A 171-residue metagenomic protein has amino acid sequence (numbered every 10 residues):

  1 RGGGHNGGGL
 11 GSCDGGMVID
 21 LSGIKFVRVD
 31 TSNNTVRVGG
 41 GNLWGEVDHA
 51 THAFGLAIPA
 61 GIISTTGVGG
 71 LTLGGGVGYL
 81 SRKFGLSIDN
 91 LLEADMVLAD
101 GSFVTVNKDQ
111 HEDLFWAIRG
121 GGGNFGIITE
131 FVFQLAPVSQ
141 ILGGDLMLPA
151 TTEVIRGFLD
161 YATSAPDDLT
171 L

Functional and structural regions predicted by a protein language model:
R1-G2, I19, V29, V38 (+4 more regions): General beta-strand structural signal in soluble alpha/beta enzymes
R1-K25, V38-G40: Glycine-rich N-terminal segment of FAD-binding domains in flavoprotein oxidoreductases, spanning the beta-loop-helix
N6-G8, G45-E46, T66-V68, L135-P137: Flexible loop/turn segments at secondary-structure boundaries
L10-C13, V29-T31, H52, G85-N90 (+2 more regions): Extracellular/periplasmic catalytic domains that process cell-envelope and extracellular macromolecules
S12-G23, D48-L56, G76-R82, F133-L135: A glycine- and small-aliphatic-rich helix-loop capping segment at beta-alpha/alpha-beta transitions that lines
N34-T35, N42-H52, T65-G67: Short, structural beta-strand-to-alpha-helix junction motif
T51-L98: A gly/ser-rich beta-alpha-beta helix-loop segment of oxidoreductase catalytic cores
A94-L171: C-terminal cap/substrate-recognition region of VAO/PCMH-type FAD-linked oxidoreductases
